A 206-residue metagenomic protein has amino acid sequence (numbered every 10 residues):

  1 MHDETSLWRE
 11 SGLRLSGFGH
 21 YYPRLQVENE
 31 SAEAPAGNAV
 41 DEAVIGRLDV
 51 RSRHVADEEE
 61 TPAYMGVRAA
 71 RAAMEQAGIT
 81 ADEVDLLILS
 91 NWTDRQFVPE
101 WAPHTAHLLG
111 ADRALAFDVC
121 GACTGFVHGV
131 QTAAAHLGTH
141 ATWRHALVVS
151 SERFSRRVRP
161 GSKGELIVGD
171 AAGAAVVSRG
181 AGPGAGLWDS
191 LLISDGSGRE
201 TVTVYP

Functional and structural regions predicted by a protein language model:
M1-E59, S162-P206: Condensing-enzyme catalytic core mediating Claisen C-C bond formation in acyl metabolism
R14-S16, D85-I88, L147: Conserved beta-strand elements of the Class I
Q26-V27, P99-E100, V130, V158-S162: Short acidic, glycine/serine/threonine-rich loops at helix termini
E42-Y64, W92-H145: Conserved catalytic cysteine-centered active-site region of acyl-thioester-dependent Claisen-condensing enzymes
A69-D85: Phosphate/pyrophosphate-binding loops at sites that engage ATP/ADP/AMP, CoA/4′-phosphopantetheine, polyphosphate
S90-R95, G121-T124, S150-S155, I193-D195: Acidic, glycine-rich active-site loops and adjacent beta-strand->loop/helix elements that engage anionic groups
G138-G173: Flexible, glycine-rich active-site loops centered on histidine and acidic residues that chelate a metal or position
